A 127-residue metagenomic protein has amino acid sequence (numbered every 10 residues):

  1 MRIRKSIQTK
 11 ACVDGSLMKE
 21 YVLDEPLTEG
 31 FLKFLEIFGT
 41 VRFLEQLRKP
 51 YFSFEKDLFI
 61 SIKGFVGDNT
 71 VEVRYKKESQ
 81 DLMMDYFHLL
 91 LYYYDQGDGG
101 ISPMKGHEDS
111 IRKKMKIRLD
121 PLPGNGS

Functional and structural regions predicted by a protein language model:
M1-S127: Structured alpha/beta or helical-core interaction and ligand-binding surfaces enriched in interleaved
